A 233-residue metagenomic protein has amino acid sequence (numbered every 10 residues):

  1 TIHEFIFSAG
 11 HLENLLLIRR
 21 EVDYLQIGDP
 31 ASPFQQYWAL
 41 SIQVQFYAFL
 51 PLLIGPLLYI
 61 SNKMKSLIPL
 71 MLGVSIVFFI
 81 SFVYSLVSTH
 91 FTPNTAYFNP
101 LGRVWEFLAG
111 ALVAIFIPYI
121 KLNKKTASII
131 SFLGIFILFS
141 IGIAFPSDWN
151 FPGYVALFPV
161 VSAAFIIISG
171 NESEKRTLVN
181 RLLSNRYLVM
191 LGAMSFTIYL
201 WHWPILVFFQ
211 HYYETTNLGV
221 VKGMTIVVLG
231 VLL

Functional and structural regions predicted by a protein language model:
T1-L233: Membrane-interface helix/loop caps of multi-pass membrane proteins
